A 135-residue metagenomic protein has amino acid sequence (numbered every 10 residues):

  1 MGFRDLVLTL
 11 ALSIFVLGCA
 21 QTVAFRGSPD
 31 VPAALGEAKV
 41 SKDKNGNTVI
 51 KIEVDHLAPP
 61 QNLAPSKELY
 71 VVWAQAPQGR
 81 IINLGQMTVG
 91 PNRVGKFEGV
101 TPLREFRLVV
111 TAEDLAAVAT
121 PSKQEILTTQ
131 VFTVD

Functional and structural regions predicted by a protein language model:
G2-D5, C19-D135: N-terminal targeting/export leaders
D5-L17: Bacterial N-terminal signal peptides
